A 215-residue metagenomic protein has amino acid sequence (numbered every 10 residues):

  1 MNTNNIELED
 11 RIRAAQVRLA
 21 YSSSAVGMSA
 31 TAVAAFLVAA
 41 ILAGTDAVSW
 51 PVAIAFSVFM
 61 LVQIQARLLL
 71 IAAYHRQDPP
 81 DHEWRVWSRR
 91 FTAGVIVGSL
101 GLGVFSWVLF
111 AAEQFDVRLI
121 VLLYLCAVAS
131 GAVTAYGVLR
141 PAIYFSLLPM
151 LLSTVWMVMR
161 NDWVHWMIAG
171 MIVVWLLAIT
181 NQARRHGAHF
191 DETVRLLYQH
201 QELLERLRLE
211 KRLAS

Functional and structural regions predicted by a protein language model:
M1-R18, E202: Short, Lys/Arg-rich, polar N-terminal cytosolic tail immediately upstream of the first transmembrane signal-anchor
I6, A20-D78, V173-V174, A178: Hydrophobic alpha-helical transmembrane segments of multi-pass membrane proteins
I12-V26, R85: Short, Lys/Arg-rich cytosolic juxtamembrane segment immediately N-terminal
P79-V95: Juxtamembrane helix-capping/reentrant segments at transmembrane boundaries
T92-N181: Hydrophobic transmembrane alpha-helices
T180-V194: Short helix-terminus and kink motifs of transmembrane alpha helices, predominantly at the cytoplasmic interface
A188, R195-S215: Amphipathic alpha-helical coiled-coil "transmission" helices that mediate dimerization and conformational coupling
